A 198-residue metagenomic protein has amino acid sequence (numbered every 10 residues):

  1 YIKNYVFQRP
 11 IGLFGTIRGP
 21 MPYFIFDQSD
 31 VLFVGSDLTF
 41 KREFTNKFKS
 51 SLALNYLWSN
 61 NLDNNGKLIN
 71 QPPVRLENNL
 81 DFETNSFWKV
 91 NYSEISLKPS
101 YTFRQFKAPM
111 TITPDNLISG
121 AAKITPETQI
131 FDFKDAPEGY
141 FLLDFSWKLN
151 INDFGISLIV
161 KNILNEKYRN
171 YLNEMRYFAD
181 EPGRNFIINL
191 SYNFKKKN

Functional and structural regions predicted by a protein language model:
Y1-N4, F14-F106, S191: Gram-negative outer-membrane beta-barrel transporters
I2-K3, F7, E174: Glycine-rich, flexible loop/turn motifs
Q8-P10, A179: Non-catalytic, glycine-rich low-complexity segments
G12-M21, L54-L62, I118-T128, K167-Y171: Flexible, solvent-exposed coil segments and beta strand-coil junctions, predominantly the extracellular/periplasmic
Q28-R42, P126-I159, L164, Y171 (+1 more regions): Extended, compositionally biased low-complexity polar/Lys-Gly-rich tracts and adjacent boundary/linker regions are
N61, Q71-N150, E174: C-terminal beta-barrel architecture of Gram-negative outer-membrane proteins
F103-I124, K148-N198: C-terminal beta-signal and adjacent terminal beta-strands/loops of Gram-negative outer-membrane beta-barrel proteins
